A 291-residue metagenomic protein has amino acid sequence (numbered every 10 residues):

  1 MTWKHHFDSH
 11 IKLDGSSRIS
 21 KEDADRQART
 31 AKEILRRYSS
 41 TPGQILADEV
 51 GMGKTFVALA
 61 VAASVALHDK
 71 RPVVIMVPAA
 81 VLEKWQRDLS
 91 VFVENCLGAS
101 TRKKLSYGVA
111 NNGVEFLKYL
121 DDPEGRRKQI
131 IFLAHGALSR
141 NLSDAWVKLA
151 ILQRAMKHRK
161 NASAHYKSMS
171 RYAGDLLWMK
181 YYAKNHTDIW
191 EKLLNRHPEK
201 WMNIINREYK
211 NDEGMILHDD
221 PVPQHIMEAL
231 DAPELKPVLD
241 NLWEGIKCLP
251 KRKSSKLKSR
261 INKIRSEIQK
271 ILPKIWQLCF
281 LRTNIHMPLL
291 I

Functional and structural regions predicted by a protein language model:
M1-R26, K32-E33, S39-P42, T55 (+1 more regions): SF2 helicase/translocase NTPase motor core, specifically the RecA-like lobe 1 inter-motif segment between Walker
I34, V61-V65: Hydrophobic residues on the short alpha-helix immediately C-terminal to a glycine-rich phosphate/catalytic loop
T41-A60: Walker A/P-loop
E49-V50, R282-I285: Conserved Walker B
L289-I291: Post-DEXD/H (motif II) to motif III coupling segment of the RecA-like Helicase ATP-binding lobe
